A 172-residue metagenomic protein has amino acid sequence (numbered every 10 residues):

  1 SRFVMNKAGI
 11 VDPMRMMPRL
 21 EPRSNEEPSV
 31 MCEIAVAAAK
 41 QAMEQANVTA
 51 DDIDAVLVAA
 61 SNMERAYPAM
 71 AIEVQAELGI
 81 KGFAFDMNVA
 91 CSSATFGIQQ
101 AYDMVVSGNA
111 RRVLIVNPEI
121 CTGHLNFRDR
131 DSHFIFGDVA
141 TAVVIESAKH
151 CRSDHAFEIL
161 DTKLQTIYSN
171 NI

Functional and structural regions predicted by a protein language model:
S1, K40, E44, D129-I172: Condensing-enzyme catalytic core mediating Claisen C-C bond formation in acyl metabolism
S1-D54, L78, D161-I172: Conserved "HGTGT" condensation-loop signature of ketosynthase/thiolase-family condensing enzymes that catalyze
E27-C32, V56, A84-A94, F134-F136: Active-site nucleophile and cofactor-binding loops and adjacent substrate-binding regions of central metabolic enzymes
M31-Q45, N88-V116, V143-A148: Active-site-proximal alpha-helical scaffold in enzymes
T49-A55, G82-F83, R111-R112: Short acidic capping loops at alpha-helix termini that bridge into adjacent secondary structure
A59-R65, V89-S93, N117-T122, K163-Q165: Acidic, glycine-rich active-site loops and adjacent beta-strand->loop/helix elements that engage anionic groups
A69-I80, Y102-S107, R130-I135: A glycine- and small-aliphatic-rich helix-loop capping segment at beta-alpha/alpha-beta transitions that lines
G108-A140: Flexible, glycine-rich active-site loops centered on histidine and acidic residues that chelate a metal or position
